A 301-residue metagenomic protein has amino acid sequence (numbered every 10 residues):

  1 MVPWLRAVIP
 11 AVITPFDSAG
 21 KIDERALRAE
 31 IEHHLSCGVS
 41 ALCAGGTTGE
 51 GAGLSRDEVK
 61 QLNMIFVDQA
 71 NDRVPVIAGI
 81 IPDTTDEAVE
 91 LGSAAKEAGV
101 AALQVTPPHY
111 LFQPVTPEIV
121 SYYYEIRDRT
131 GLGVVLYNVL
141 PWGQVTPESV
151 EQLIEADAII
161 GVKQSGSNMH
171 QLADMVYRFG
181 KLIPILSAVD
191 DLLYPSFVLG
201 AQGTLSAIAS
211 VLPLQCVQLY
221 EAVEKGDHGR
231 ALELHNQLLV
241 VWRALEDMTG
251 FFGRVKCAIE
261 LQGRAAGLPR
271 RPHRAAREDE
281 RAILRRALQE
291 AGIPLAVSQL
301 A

Functional and structural regions predicted by a protein language model:
V2-Q144: Active-site beta->alpha loop and helix N-cap motifs at the rims of alpha/beta catalytic domains
A7-I13, C37-V39, V198-A201, L205-I208 (+1 more regions): C-terminal alpha-helical cap/extension of soluble enzyme domains
C37, Q61, I65-A70, A94-A98 (+8 more regions): Alpha-helical structural signal in soluble globular domains
G53-L54, A88, P114-V115, T146 (+4 more regions): Short Asp/Glu-rich motifs
V59, N63, A88, Y123 (+6 more regions): A general structural signal for well-ordered alpha-helical segments in protein cores
R73-V74, G133, I160, L182 (+1 more regions): Secondary-structure boundary/capping positions in well-ordered alpha/beta enzyme cores
E125, R129, L140-D247: Catalytic alpha/beta core domains of metabolic enzymes, predominantly
